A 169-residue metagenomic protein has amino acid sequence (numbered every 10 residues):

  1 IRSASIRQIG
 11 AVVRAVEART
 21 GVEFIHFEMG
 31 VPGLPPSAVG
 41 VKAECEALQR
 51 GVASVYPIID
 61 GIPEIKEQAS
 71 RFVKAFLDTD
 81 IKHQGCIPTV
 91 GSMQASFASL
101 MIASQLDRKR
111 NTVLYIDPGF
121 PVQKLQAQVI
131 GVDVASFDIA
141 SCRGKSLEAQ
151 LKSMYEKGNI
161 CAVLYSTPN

Functional and structural regions predicted by a protein language model:
I1-Y56, N159, Y165: N-terminal "arm"/small-domain region of PLP-dependent enzymes with the aminotransferase-like
Q49, A53-N169: Conserved core of the PLP fold type I
